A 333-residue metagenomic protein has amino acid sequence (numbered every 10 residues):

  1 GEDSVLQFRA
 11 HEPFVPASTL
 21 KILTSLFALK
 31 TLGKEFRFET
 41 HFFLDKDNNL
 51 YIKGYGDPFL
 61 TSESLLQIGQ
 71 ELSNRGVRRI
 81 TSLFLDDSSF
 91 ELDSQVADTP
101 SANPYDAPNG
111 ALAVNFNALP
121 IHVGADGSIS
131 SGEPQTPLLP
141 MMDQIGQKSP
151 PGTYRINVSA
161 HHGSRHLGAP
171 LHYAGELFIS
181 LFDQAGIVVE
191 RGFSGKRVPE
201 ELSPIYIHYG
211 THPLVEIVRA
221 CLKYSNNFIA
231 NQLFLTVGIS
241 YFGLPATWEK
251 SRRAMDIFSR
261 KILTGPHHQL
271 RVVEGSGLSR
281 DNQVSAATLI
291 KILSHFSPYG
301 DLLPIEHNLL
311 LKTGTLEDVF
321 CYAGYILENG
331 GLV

Functional and structural regions predicted by a protein language model:
G1-F8: A short, well-structured edge-of-sheet supersecondary motif
F8-F14, S164, S276-S279: A short glycine/serine-rich beta->alpha loop
F14-A28: Active/ligand-binding-proximal structured segments within catalytic/core domains that scaffold catalytic residues
T19-I22, G175, N226-N231, R252 (+3 more regions): Short alpha-helical patches at coil-to-helix transitions and adjacent helical residues in well-structured domains
T24-L29, F178, L233, L289-L293: Buried hydrophobic packing segments
K30-P266: Conserved serine DD-peptidase/penicillin-binding transpeptidase domain and beta-lactam-recognizing active-site
R271-V333: C-terminal soluble interaction/assembly domains
